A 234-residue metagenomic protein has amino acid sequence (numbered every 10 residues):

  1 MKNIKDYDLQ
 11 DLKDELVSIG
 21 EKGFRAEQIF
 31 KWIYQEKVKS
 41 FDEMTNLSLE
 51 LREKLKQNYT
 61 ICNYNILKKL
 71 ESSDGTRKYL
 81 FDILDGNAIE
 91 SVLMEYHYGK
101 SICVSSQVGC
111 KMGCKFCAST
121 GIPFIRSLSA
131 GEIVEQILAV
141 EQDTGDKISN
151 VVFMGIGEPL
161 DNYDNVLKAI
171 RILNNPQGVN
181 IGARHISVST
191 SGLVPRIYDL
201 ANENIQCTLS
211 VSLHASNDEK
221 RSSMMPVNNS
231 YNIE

Functional and structural regions predicted by a protein language model:
M1-K100: Flexible, acidic/Gly-rich N-terminal and inter-domain linker regions that tether and position cofactor-handling modules
S72, S105-S106, S119, S189 (+1 more regions): Short linear Ser/Thr-Pro motifs
I83, V108-C110, L213-A215: Short, small-residue-rich loop/turn micro-motifs
E95-E132: Canonical Radical SAM [4Fe-4S] cluster-binding loop centered on the CxxxCxxC motif and its immediate flanking residues
G121-N150: Conserved alpha-helical substructure of the radical SAM core
E141-N150, G155-E234: Conserved AdoMet/S-adenosylmethionine-binding subsite of the radical SAM
